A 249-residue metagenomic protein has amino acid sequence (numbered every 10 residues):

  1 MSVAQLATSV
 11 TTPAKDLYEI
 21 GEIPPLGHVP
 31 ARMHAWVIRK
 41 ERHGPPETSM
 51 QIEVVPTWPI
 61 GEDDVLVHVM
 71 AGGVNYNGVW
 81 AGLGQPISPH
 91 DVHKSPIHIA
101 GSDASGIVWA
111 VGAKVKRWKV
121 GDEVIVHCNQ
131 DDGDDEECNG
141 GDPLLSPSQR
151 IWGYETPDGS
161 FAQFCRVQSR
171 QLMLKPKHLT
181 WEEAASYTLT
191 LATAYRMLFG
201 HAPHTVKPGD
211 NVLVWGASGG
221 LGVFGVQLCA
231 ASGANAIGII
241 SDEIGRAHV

Functional and structural regions predicted by a protein language model:
S2-K40, F199: Non-catalytic terminal and boundary segments that flank Rossmann-like NAD(P)-dependent oxidoreductase
P25-L26, P56-W58, S95-G101, G153-P157 (+1 more regions): Short Gly/Pro-enriched turn/cap motifs at secondary-structure boundaries
M33, D122, G209-D210: Nucleotide donor/acceptor-binding cores
P56-V74, P86-N139, Q171, P176-H178: Glycine-rich beta-strand-centered segment in the early N-terminal region that forms part of a ligand/cofactor-binding
N77-L83: Cytochrome P450 core scaffold surrounding the K-helix E-X-X-R motif and the conserved "meander" helix-loop region
Q130-F164, R170: Cysteine-cluster motifs in flexible loop/terminal segments that predominantly coordinate metals
L179-R246: Mid-domain Rossmann-like dinucleotide-binding core that forms the NAD(H)/NADP(H) cofactor-binding site
